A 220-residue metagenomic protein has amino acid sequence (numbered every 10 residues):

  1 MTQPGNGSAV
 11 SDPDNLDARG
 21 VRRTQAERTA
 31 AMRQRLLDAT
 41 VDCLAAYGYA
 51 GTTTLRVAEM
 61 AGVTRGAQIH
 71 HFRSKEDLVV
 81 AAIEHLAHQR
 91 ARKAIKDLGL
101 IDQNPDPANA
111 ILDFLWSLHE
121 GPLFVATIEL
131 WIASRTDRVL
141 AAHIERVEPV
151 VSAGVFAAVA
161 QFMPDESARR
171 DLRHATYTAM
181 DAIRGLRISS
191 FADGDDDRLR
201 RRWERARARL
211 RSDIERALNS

Functional and structural regions predicted by a protein language model:
M1-A31, A192, L218-S220: N-terminal intrinsically disordered/low-complexity leader segments
R35, A39, C43-D77, A81: Helix-turn-helix
F72, S117, L130-T136: Short helix-capping/turn signature of helix-turn-helix
R73-D77, A81, D102, R135 (+3 more regions): Residues in soluble alpha-helical coiled-coils and helical-bundle/repeat scaffolds
A81, R92-F124, R169-A179: Hydrophobic alpha-helical connector segments
E84-R90: Short, basic, alpha-helical segments at the C-terminal edge of helix-turn-helix-like DNA-binding modules
A91-R92, K96-D97, L118-I128, R138-M163 (+2 more regions): Amphipathic alpha-helical packing segments from all-alpha helical-bundle domains
L140-E145, Q161-S220: Hydrophobic/aromatic-rich alpha-helical bundle segments in the mid-to-C-terminal region
